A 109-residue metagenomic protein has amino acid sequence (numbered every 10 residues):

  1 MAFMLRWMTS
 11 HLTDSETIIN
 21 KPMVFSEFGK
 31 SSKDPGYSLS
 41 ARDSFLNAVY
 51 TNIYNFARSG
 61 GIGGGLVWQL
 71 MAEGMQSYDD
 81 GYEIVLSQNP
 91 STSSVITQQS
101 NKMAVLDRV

Functional and structural regions predicted by a protein language model:
M1-P35, Y54, R58-G61: Glycoside hydrolase catalytic-domain groove-lining segments
P35, S40-V109: Aromatic-rich peripheral "rim/lid" segments of glycoside hydrolase catalytic domains that contact and position glycan
